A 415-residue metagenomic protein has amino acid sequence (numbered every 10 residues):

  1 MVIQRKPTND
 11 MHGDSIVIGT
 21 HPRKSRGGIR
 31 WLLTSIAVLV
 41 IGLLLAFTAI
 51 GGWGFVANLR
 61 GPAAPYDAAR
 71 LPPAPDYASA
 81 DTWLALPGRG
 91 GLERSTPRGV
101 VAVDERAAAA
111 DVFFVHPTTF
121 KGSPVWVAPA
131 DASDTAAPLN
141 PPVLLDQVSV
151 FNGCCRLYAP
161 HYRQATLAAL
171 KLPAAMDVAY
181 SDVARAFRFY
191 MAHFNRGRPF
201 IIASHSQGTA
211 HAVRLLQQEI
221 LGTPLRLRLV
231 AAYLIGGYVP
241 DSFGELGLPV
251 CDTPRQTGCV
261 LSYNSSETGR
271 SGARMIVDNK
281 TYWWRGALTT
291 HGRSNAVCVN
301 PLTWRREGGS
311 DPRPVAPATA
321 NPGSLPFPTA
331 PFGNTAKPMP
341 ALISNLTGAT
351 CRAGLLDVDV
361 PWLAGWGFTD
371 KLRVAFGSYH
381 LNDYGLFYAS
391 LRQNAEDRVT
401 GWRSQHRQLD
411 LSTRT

Functional and structural regions predicted by a protein language model:
V2-L145, S149: Flexible, membrane-associating and regulatory peripheral segments of lipid-active enzymes
H21-I36, T48-G52, N58-P62, A184-R196 (+6 more regions): Surface cap/lid and interfacial helix-loop subdomains adjacent to catalytic sites that gate substrate access
G51-Y77, F114-P199, V360-T415: Active-site catalytic motif of lipid deacylating hydrolases and related acyltransferases
A107-A110, P160, N195, G258: Extracytoplasmic
D111-F114, Y158-H161, I201-I202, A231-L234 (+1 more regions): Structural recognition of the beta-strand scaffold that forms the well-ordered cores of secreted hydrolase catalytic
L144, H211-I220: Short, well-ordered amphipathic alpha-helices
Y162-T166, H205, G236: Acidic helix-start/capping segments at beta-turn-to-alpha-helix junctions
S204-G208, A212: Gly/Ala-rich beta-loop-alpha elbow adjacent to hydrolase catalytic centers
